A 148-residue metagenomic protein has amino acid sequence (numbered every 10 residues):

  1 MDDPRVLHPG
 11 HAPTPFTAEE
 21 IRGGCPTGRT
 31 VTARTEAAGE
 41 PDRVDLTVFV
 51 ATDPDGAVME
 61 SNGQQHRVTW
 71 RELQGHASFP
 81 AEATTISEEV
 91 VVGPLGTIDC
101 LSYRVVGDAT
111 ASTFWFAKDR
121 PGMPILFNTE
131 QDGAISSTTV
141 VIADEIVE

Functional and structural regions predicted by a protein language model:
M1-E148: Acidic, serine/threonine-rich low-complexity disordered tracts
